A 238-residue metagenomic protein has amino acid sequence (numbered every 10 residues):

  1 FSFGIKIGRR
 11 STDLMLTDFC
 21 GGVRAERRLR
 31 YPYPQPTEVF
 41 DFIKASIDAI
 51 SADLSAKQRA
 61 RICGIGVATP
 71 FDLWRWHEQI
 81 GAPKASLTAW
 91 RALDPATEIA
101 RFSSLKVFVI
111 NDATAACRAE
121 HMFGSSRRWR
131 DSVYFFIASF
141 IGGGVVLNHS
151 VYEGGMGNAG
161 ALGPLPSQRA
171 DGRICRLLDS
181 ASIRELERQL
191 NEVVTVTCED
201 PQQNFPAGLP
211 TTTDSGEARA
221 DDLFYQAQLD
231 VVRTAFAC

Functional and structural regions predicted by a protein language model:
F1-R10: N-terminal helix-turn-helix/winged-helix DNA-binding helices and compositionally similar short basic alpha-helical
M15-T17, G144: Conserved hydrophobic/aromatic positions in well-ordered beta-strands
T17, L29-R30, A85-S86, G157-N158: Residue-level structural signal for beta-strand termini and adjacent loop
V23, Q79-I80, V151-Y152: Hydrophobic "anchor" residues
A25-A56: N-terminal phosphate-binding loop and adjacent alpha-helix
E26-R28, Q35-V39, W90-R91, A100-A113 (+1 more regions): Glycine/GP-enriched mid-protein hinge/lid loop-to-helix segment characteristic of carbohydrate kinases
A56-W90: Short beta-strand-loop/turn "lid" adjacent to the catalytic site in phosphate-handling enzymes
V231-C238: Phosphate/ATP-binding catalytic cores across multiple sugar-kinase/actin-like superfamilies, primarily ASKHA
